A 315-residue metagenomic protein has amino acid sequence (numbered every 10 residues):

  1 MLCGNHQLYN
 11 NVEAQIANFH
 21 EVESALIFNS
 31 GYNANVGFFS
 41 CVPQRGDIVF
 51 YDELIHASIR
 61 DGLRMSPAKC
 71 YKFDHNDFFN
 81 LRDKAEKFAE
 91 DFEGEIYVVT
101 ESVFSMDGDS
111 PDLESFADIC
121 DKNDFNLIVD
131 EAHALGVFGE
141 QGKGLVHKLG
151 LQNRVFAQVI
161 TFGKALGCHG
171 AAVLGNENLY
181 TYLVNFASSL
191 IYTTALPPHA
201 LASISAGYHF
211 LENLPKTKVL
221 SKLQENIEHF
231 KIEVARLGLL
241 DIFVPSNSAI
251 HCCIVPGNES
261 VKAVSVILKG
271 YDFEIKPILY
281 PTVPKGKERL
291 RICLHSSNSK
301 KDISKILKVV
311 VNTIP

Functional and structural regions predicted by a protein language model:
M1-G31: Conserved N-terminal alpha-helix of the aminotransferase class I/II PLP-enzyme fold
A14, N18, G270, T282-P315: PLP-dependent enzyme catalytic core of the Aspartate aminotransferase-like
N29-S30, F50-P67: Substrate-binding/gating loop at the entrance of the active-site cleft, primarily in PLP-dependent aminotransferase-like
F38-A57, N226, L268: Conserved PLP-anchoring active-site segment centered on the Schiff-base-forming lysine
Y71, H75-V129: Active-site phosphate-binding strand-loop segment of PLP-dependent enzymes
H147-Y182: Active-site PLP attachment segment
A195-K216, K222, N226: Structural motif of enzymes handling amino- and sulfur-group chemistry
V219-K231, L237-D272, T282, L294-S296: Conserved PLP-binding catalytic core of the aspartate aminotransferase-like
